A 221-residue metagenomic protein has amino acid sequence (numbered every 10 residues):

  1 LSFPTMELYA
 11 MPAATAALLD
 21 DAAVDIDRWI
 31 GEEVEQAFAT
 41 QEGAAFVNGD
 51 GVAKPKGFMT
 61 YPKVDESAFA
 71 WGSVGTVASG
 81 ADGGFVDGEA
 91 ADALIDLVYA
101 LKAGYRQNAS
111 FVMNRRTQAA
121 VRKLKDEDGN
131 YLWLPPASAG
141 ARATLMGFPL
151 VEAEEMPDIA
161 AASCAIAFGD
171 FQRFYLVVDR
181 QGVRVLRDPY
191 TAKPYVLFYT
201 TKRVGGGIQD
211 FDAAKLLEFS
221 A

Functional and structural regions predicted by a protein language model:
L1-A221: Structured, hydrophobic secondary-structure cores that serve as assembly/anchoring elements
